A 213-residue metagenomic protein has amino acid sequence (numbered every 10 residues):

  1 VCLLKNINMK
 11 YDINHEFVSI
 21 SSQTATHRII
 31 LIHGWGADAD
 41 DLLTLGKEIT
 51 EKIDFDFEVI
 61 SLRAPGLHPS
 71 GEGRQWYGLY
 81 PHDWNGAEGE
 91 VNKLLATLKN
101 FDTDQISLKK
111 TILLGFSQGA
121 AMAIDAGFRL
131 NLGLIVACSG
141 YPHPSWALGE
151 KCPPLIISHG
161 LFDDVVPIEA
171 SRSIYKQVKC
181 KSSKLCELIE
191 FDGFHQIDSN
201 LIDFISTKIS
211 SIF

Functional and structural regions predicted by a protein language model:
I7-I106: Serine-hydrolase catalytic machinery in alpha/beta-hydrolase-like enzymes
L43-G46, P167-Q177: Short alpha-helix in the alpha/beta-hydrolase fold that links the catalytic acid
T44, D125-R129: Active-site signature of alpha/beta-hydrolase-fold catalytic machinery across serine- and Asp/Cys-nucleophile hydrolases
L79, R172-Y175, K181-F213: C-terminal catalytic histidine-bearing segment of alpha/beta-hydrolase fold enzymes
Q105-G115: Alpha/beta-hydrolase fold nucleophile elbow
L114-G119, A123: Gly/Ala-rich beta-loop-alpha elbow adjacent to hydrolase catalytic centers
N131-P142: A conserved short beta-strand
I156-H159, D163: Short beta-strand/loop motif that positions the catalytic acidic residue of the alpha/beta-hydrolase fold
